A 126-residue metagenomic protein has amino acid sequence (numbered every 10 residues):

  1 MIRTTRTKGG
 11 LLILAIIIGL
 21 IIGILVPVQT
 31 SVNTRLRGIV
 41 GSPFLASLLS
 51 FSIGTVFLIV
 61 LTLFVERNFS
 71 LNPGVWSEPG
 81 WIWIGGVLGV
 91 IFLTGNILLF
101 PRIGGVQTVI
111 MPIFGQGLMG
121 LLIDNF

Functional and structural regions predicted by a protein language model:
I2-I21, R35-G38, F44, I53-W81 (+2 more regions): Membrane-interface interhelical linkers
I24-V32, N72, W76-I103: Hydrophobic alpha-helical transmembrane segments of multi-pass membrane transport proteins, especially secondary
V26, S42-S47: Membrane topogenic helices and adjacent juxtamembrane segments
I39-S42, G95-M111: Structural motif at transmembrane-helix junctions in multi-pass transporters
L49, M111-P112: Hydrophobic core positions of alpha-helical segments in small-molecule transporters and transporter systems
G54-L58, F92, M119-G120: Alpha-helical transmembrane segments of multipass membrane proteins
Q116-F126: C-terminal transmembrane-helix exit sites in multi-pass transporters
